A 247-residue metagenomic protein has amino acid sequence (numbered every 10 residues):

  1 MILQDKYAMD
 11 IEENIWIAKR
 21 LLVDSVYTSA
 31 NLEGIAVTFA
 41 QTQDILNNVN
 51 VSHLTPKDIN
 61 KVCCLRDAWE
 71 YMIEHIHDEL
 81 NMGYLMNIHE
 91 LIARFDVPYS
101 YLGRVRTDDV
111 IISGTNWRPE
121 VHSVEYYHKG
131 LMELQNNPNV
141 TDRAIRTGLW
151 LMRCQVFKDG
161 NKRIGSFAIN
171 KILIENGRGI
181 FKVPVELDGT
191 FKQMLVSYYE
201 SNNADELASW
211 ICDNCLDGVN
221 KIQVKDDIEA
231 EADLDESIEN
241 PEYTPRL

Functional and structural regions predicted by a protein language model:
M1-L247: FIC/Doc superfamily catalytic core
